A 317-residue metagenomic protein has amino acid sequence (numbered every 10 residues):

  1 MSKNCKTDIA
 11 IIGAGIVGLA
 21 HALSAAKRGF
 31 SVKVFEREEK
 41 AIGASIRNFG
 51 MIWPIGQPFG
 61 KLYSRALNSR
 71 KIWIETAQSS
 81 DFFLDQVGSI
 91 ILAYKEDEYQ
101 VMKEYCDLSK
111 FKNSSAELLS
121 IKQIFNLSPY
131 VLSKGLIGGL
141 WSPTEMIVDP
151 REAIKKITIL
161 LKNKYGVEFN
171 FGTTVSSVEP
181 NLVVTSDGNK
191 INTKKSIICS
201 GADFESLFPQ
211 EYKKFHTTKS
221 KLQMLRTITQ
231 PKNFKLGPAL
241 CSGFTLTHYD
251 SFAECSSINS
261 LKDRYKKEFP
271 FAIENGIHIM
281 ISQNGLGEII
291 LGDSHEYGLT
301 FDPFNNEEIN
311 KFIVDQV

Functional and structural regions predicted by a protein language model:
T7-K33: N-terminal Rossmann-like FAD-binding beta1-loop-alpha1 element of flavoenzymes
A10-I12, V183, I191-D203: Short hydrophobic core segments
A14, G56, Y94, S200-G201: Glycine-rich, N-terminal phosphate-binding loop of Rossmann-like dinucleotide-binding domains
L23-S24, I52, F83-L84, S200-V317: Active-site substrate-recognition segment that forms the wall of the catalytic cavity or substrate channel
K27-I46: Glycine-rich FAD pyrophosphate-binding loop
F49-L127: Dinucleotide-binding Rossmann-like beta1-alpha1 core, especially the glycine-rich loop that anchors the ADP
S64-R65, L92-V101, L140-I159, P303-I309: Short beta-strand to alpha-helix junction loop
L140-N181, I191-K195: Helical element adjacent to the flavin cofactor pocket in flavoenzyme catalytic cores
